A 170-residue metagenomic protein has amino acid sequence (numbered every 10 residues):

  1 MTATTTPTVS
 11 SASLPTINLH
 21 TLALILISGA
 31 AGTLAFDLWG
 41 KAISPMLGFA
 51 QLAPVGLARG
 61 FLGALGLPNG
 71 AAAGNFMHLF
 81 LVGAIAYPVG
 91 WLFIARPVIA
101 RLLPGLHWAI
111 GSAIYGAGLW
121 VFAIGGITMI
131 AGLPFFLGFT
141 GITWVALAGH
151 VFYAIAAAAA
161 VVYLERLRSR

Functional and structural regions predicted by a protein language model:
T2-R170: Juxtamembrane/disordered regions of integral membrane proteins
